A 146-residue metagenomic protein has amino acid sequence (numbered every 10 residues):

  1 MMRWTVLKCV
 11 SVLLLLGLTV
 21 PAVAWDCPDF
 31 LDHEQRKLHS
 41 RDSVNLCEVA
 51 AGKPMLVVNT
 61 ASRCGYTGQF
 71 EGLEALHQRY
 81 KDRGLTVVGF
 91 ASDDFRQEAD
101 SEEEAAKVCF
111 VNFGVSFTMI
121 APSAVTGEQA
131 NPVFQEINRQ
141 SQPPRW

Functional and structural regions predicted by a protein language model:
M1-V10: Bacterial N-terminal signal peptides that target proteins for export
L16-E34, A50: N-proximal helix/coil linker or "cap" segments that precede and/or mark the start of modular domains
D32-E34, A121, Q135: Terminal helix/beta-alpha structural elements that buttress the NAD(P)+-binding lobe
H33-P54, A75-Y80: A short beta-strand-turn-helix
P54-L56, V87: Hydrophobic beta-strand anchors of alpha/beta hydrolase catalytic cores
N59-R63: Amphipathic alpha-helical repeat scaffolds
Y66-N131: Structural microenvironment flanking redox-active thiols in thiol-disulfide oxidoreductases
P132-Q135, Q140-W146: Thiol-/selenol-based redox modules, centered on thioredoxin-like and closely related oxidoreductase domains
